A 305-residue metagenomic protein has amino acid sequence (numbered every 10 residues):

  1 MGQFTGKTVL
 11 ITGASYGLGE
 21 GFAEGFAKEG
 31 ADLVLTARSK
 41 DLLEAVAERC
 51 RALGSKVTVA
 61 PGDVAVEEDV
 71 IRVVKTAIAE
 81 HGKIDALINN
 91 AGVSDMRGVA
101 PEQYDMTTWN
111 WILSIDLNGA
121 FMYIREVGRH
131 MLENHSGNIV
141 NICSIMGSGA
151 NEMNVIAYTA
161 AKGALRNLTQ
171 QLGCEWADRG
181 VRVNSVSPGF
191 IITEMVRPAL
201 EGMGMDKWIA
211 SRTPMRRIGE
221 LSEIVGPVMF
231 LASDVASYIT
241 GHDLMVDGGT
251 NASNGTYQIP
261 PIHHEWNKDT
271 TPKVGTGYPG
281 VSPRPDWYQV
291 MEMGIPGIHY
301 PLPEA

Functional and structural regions predicted by a protein language model:
S15-G17: Conserved glycine-rich cofactor-binding loop
P61-V73, M106, E223: The beta1-alpha1 cofactor-binding region of Rossmann-like NAD(H)/NADP(H)-dependent oxidoreductases
G98-P101, D105-L113, I209: Substrate-binding pocket helix/loop in short-chain dehydrogenase/reductase
I124-R125, Q170: A short, exposed helix-loop element centered on a Lys and neighboring polar residues
R129, C174-D178, S237: Alpha-helical segment proximal to the catalytic Tyr-Lys
V140-A164, T169-D178, I191: Catalytic loop of short-chain dehydrogenase/reductase
S185, K207-I239, V246-G248, K273-A305: C-terminal helical subdomain
